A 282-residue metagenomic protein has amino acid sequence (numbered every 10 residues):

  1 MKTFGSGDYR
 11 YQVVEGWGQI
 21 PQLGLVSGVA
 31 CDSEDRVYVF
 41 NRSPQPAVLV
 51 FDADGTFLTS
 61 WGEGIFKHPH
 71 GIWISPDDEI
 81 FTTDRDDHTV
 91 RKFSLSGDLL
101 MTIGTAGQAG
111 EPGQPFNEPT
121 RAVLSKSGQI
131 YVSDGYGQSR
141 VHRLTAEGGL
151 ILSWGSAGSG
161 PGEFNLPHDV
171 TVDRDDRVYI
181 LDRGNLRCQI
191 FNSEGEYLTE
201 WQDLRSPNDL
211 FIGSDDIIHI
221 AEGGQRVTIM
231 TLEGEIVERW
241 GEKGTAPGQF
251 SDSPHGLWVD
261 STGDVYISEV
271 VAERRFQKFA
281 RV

Functional and structural regions predicted by a protein language model:
M1-V282: Eukaryotic scaffold repeat domains enriched in small/polar residues
